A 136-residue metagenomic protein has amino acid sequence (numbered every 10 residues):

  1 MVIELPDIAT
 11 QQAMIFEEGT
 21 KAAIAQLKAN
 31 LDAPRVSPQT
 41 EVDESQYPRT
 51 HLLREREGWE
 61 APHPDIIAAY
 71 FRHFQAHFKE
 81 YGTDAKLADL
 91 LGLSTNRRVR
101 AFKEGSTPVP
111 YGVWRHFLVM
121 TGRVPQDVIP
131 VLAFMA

Functional and structural regions predicted by a protein language model:
V2-Q46, L53-E55, P125-A136: Short, charged recognition helix plus adjacent turn of helix-turn-helix-like nucleic-acid-binding domains
I15-E18, A22, A61-D65, G82 (+1 more regions): Alpha-helix boundary/N-cap detector
A22, Q26, D65-A69, K86 (+1 more regions): Exposed alpha-helical structural elements
D43-E80, V128: A short, Lys/Arg-rich alpha-helix, primarily the initiator
R72, A76, D89, V119: Short polybasic/polar patches that bind polyanions
A85-P108: Recognition helix of helix-turn-helix/homeodomain-like DNA-binding domains that insert into the DNA major groove
T107-V131: DNA major-groove recognition helix of helix-turn-helix/homeodomain DNA-binding modules
